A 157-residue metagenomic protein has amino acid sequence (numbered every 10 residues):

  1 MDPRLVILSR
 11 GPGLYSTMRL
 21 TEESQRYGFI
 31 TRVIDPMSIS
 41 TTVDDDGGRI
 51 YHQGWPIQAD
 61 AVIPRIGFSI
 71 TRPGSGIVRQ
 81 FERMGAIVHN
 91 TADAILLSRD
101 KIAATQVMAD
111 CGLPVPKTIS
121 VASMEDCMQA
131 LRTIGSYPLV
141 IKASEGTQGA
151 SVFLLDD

Functional and structural regions predicted by a protein language model:
M1-H89, D93-A94, A103: ATP-binding N-terminal substructure of ATP-dependent carboxylate-amine bond-forming enzymes
D2-R10, L20-E22, I57, F81-G85 (+2 more regions): Active-site nucleotide/adenylate-binding loops and adjacent lid/helix of ATP-dependent enzymes
